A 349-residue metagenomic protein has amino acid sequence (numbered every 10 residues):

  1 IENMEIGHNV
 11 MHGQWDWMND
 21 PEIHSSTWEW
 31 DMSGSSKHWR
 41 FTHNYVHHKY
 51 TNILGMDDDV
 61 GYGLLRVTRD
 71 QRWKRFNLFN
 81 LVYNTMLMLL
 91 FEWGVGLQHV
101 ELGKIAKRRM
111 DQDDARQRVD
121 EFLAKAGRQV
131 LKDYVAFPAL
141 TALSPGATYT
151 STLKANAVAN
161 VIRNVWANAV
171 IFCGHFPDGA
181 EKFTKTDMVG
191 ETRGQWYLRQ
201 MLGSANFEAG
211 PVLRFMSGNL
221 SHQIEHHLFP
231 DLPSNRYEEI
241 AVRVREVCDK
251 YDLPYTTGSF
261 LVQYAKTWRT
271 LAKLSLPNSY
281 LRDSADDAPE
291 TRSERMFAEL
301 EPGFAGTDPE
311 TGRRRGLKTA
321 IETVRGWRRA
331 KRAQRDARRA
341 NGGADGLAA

Functional and structural regions predicted by a protein language model:
I1-N3, L78-W93, V119-A169, P302-R329: Alpha-helical bilayer-embedded segments of polytopic membrane proteins, i.e., transmembrane/intramembrane helices
I1-R118, M188-Y280: Membrane-embedded catalytic scaffold of the fatty acid hydroxylase/desaturase
G7, M11-H12, T141, A167-G174 (+2 more regions): Membrane-water interface at transmembrane helix exits
D16-W17, T141, F172, F183 (+1 more regions): Short, function-defining helix-loop hinge/capping sites that tune catalysis or transport
K104-K107, Q112-A124, A139-K154, W268-T270 (+4 more regions): Short amphipathic, positively biased membrane-proximal segments that drive organelle/inner-membrane targeting
A157-F172, F176-P177, R243-P254, A272: C-terminal, active-site-flanking charged/polar segments
R163, A167-F207: Catalytic lobes of large eukaryotic enzymes
A285-A349: Long, low-complexity, intrinsically disordered cytosolic termini of multi-pass membrane proteins
